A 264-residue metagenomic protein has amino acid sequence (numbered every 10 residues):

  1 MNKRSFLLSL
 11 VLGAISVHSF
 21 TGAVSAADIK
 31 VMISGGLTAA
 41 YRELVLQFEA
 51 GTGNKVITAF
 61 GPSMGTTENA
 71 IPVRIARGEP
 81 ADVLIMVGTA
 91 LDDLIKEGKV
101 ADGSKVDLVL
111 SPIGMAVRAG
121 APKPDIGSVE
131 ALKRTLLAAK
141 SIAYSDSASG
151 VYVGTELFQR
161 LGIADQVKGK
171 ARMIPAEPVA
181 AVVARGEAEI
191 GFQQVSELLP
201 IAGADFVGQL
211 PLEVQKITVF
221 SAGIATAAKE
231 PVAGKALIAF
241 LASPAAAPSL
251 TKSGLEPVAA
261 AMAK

Functional and structural regions predicted by a protein language model:
M1-N2, V183: Intrinsically disordered, low-complexity sequence elements enriched in Ser/Thr/Gly/Pro
K3-L7, T21: N-terminal export leaders
R4-S5, A14, K105: Hydrophobic alpha-helical context, especially transmembrane and signal-peptide helices
S9-S19: Bacterial N-terminal signal peptides
V24-N69, V73-P80, T89-E97, D102 (+2 more regions): Exported/periplasmic ABC-transporter solute-binding proteins
I85: Phosphate-/polyanion-interacting regions in eukaryotic proteins
